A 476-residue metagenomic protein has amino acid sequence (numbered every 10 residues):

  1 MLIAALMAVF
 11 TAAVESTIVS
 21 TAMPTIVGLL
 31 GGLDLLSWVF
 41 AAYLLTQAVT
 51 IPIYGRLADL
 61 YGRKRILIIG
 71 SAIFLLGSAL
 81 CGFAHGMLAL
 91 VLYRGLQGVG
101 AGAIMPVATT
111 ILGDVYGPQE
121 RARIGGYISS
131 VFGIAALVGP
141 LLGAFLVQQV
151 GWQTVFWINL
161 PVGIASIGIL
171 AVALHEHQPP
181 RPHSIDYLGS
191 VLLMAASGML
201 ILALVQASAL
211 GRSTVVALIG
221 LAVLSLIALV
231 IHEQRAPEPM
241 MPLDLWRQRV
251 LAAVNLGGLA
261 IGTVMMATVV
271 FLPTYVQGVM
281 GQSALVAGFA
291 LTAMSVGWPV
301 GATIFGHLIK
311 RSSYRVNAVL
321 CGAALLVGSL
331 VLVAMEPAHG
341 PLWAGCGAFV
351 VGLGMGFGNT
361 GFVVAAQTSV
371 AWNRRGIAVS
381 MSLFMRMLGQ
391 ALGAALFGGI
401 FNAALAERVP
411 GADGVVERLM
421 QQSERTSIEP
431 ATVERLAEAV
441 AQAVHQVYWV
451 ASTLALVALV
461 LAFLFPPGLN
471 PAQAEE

Functional and structural regions predicted by a protein language model:
L2-T21, A42, S130, S213-L218 (+3 more regions): 12-transmembrane solute porter fold
A22-A48, L285-F289: Extracellular/periplasmic helix-loop-helix junction of adjacent transmembrane segments in MFS-like secondary
I26-V27, L57-A58, L142-V150, L204 (+4 more regions): Interfacial helix-cap and linker-helix signal at transmembrane-aqueous boundaries of multi-pass secondary transporters
L45-V49, A79, L137, M194 (+3 more regions): Hydrophobic/small/kink-forming positions within alpha-helical transmembrane segments of polytopic membrane proteins
I51-L188, Q206: Helix-loop-helix hairpins in multi-pass membrane proteins, especially solute transporters
Q148-G257, V264, Q282-S283, F289 (+2 more regions): Hydrophobic transmembrane-helix bundles of small-molecule transporters
Q148-L160, Q206-V215, A403-S452: A membrane-interface helix-boundary motif in multi-pass transporters
I428-V433, A437, F465-E476: Intrinsic disorder in cytosolic terminal tails and internal cytosolic loops of multi-pass membrane transporters
